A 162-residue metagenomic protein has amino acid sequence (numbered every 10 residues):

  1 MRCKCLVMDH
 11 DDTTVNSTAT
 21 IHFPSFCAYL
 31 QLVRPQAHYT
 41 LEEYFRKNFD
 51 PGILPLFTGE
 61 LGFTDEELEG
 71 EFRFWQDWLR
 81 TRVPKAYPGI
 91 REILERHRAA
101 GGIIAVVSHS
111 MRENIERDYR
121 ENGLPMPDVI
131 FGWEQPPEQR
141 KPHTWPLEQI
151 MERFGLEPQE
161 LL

Functional and structural regions predicted by a protein language model:
M1, A99-G102, F154-E160: Glycine-rich phosphate-binding loop signature in dinucleotide/nucleotide-binding domains
R2-E92, R96, A100, E113-E116: N-terminal helical cap/lid subdomain that shapes the substrate entry/recognition surface in HAD-like hydrolases
C5-V7, A105, L162: Hydrophobic "anchor" residues on beta-strands that sit immediately upstream of conserved functional sites
T14, I103, E138-Q139: Glycine-/small-residue-rich active-site loops that bind phosphorylated ligands and cofactors
A37-Y39, D65, I104, M126 (+1 more regions): Residue-level detector of short coil/turn "hinge" positions at structural boundaries
V83, A105, P136-P137: A generic secondary-structure micro-motif detector that highlights 1-2 residue hydrophobic/ambivalent hotspots embedded
S108: Short beta-strand/turn micro-motifs composed of small residues that flank or help shape donor/cofactor-binding pockets
M111-L162: Substrate-recognition "cap/lid" segment bordering the active-site pocket of phosphatases
